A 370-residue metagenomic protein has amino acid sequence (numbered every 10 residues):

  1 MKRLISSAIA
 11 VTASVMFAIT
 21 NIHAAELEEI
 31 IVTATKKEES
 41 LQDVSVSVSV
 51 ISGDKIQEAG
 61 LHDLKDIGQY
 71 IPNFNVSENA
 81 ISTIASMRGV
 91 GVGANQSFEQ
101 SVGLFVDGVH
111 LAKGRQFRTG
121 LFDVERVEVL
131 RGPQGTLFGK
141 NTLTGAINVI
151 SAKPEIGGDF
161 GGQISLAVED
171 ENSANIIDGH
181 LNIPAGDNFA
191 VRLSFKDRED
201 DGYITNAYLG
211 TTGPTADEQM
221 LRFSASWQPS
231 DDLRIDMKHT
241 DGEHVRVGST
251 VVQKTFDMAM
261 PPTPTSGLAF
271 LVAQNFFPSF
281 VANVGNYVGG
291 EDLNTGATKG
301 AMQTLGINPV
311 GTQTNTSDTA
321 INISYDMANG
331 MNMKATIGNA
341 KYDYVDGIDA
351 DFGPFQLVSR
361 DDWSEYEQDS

Functional and structural regions predicted by a protein language model:
M1-A59, K65-Q69, N182, D231 (+3 more regions): N-terminal Sec signal peptide and the immediately downstream disordered periplasmic leader that contains the TonB box
A25-I156: Acidic, small-polar-rich N-terminal luminal/periplasmic segments of exported/outer-membrane proteins
T33-E38, E169-N172, A225, D241: Short polar catalytic/cofactor-binding loops
A85, Q100-S101, K113, F122-E125 (+5 more regions): Outer-membrane beta-barrel translocator/receptor signature
I156-G158, A167, H180-L271, Y342-L357 (+1 more regions): Periplasmic-side early beta-strands and strand-to-turn transitions of outer-membrane beta-barrels
P261-G306: Flexible glycine-rich, low-complexity coil/linker segments exposed to the extracellular/periplasmic environment
T295-S324: Outer-membrane beta-barrel transmembrane strand signature
V310-D318, D326-S370: Replace "related TpsB outer-membrane translocases also match" with "some related outer-membrane beta-barrels such as
